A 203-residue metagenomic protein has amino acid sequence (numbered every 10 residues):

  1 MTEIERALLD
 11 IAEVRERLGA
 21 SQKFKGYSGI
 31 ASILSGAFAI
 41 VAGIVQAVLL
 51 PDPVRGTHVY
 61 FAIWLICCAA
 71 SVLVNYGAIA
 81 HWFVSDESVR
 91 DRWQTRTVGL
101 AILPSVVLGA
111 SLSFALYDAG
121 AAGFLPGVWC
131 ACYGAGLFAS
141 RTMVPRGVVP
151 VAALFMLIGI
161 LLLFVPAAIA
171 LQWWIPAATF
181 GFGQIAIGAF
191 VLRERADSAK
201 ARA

Functional and structural regions predicted by a protein language model:
M1-S28: N-terminal juxtamembrane cytosolic/stromal segments of multi-pass membrane proteins
G19-A20, V74-D91, A135-M143, G188-L192: C-terminal ends of transmembrane helices
K23-F114: Selected alpha-helical membrane-embedding segments in polytopic membrane proteins
G36-Q46, C68-N75, V106-G109, C130-S140 (+2 more regions): Helical transmembrane-bundle signal
A47, P51-R55, A80-E87, Y117-A121 (+3 more regions): Transmembrane helix-loop junctions in multipass membrane proteins, especially transporters and channels
R55-F61, A122-G127, V148-V151, A170-P176: Short, aromatic-rich membrane-interface segments at the entry and exit of alpha-helical transmembrane domains
W93-V149: Membrane-proximal helix-loop-helix units in multi-pass membrane proteins
A139-A203: Terminal transmembrane helical module of multi-pass membrane proteins
